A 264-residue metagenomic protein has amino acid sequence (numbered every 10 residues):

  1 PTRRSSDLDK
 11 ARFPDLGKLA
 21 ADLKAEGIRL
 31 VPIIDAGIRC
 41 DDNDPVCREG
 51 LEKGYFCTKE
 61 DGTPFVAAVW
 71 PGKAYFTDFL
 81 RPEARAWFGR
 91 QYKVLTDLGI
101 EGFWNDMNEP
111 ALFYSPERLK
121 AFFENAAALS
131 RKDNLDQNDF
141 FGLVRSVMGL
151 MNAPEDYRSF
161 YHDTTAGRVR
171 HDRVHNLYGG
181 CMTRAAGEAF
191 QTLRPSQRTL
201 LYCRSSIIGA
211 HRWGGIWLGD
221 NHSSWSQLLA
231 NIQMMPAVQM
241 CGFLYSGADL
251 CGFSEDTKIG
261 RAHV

Functional and structural regions predicted by a protein language model:
P1-R261: Catalytic-domain carbohydrate-binding cleft regions of carbohydrate-active enzymes
V264: Calmodulin-binding IQ motif helices
